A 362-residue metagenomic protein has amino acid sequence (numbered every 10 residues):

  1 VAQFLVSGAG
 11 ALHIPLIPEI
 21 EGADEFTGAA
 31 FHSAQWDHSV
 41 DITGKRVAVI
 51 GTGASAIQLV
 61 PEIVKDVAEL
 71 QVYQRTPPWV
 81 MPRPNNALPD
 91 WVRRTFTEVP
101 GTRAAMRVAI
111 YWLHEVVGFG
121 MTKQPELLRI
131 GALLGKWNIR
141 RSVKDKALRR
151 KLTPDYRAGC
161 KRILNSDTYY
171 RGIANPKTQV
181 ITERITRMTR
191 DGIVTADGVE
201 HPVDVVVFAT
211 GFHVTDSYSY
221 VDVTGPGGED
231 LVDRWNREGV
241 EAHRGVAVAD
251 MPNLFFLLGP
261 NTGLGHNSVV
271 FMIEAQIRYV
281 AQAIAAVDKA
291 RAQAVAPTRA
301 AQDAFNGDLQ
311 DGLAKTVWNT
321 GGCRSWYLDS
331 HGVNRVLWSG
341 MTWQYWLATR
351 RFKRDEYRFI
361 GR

Functional and structural regions predicted by a protein language model:
V1: Acidic, His- and aromatic-enriched active-site or binding-groove loops in soluble protein domains that engage sugars
F4, F26, W36, Y73 (+11 more regions): Aromatic side chains
F4-Q35, N175, A196, H201-R237: Glycine-rich beta-alpha-beta "Rossmann" dinucleotide-binding loop(s) and their flanking helix/strand
S7-K144, T178-Q179, H201, A249-D250 (+1 more regions): Rossmann-like dinucleotide-binding core of oxidoreductases
E25, F96, A105-M106, I173 (+5 more regions): Short, intrinsically disordered/low-complexity patches at protein termini and at juxtamembrane boundaries
P82-R83, G192, P226: Short Asp/Glu-rich motifs
G118-D191, A196-D222, D303-R362: C-terminal catalytic lobe of FAD-dependent flavoproteins
V205, A209-I284: Glycine/threonine-rich phosphate-binding loop and adjacent beta-strand/alpha-helix elements that clamp
